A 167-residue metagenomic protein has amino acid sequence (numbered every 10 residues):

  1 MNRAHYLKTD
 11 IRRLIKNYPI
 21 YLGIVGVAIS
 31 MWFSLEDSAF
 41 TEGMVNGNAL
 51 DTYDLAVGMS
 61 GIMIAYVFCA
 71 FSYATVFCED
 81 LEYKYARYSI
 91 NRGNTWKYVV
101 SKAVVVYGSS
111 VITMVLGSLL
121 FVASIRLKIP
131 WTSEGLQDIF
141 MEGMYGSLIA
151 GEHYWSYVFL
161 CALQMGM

Functional and structural regions predicted by a protein language model:
M1-I24: Aromatic- and glycine-rich beta-strand/loop motifs that create alpha-glucan
R3-I11, W96, V100, V104 (+1 more regions): Alpha-helical membrane-protein architecture signal
D10, L14, S89, G166-M167: Generic transmembrane alpha-helix motif of multi-pass integral membrane proteins
L22-G26, V100-S101: Hydrophobic core positions of alpha-helical segments in small-molecule transporters and transporter systems
A28-T75, V104-M167: Secretory targeting signals
V76-S109: Helix-loop-helix units of permease transmembrane domains in multi-pass membrane transporters, especially ABC
